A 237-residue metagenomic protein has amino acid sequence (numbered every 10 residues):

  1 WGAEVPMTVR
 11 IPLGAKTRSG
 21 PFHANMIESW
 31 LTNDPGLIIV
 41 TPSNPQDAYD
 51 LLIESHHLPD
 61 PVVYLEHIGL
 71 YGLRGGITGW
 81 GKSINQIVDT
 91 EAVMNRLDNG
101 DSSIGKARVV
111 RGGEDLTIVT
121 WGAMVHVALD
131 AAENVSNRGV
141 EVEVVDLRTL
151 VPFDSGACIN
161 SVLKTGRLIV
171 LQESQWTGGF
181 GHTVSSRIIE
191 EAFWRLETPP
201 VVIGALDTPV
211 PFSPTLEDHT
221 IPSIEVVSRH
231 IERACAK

Functional and structural regions predicted by a protein language model:
W1-L58, C235: Conserved thiamine diphosphate
W1-R10, K16-R18, I68-G69, L73-K237: Thiamine diphosphate
